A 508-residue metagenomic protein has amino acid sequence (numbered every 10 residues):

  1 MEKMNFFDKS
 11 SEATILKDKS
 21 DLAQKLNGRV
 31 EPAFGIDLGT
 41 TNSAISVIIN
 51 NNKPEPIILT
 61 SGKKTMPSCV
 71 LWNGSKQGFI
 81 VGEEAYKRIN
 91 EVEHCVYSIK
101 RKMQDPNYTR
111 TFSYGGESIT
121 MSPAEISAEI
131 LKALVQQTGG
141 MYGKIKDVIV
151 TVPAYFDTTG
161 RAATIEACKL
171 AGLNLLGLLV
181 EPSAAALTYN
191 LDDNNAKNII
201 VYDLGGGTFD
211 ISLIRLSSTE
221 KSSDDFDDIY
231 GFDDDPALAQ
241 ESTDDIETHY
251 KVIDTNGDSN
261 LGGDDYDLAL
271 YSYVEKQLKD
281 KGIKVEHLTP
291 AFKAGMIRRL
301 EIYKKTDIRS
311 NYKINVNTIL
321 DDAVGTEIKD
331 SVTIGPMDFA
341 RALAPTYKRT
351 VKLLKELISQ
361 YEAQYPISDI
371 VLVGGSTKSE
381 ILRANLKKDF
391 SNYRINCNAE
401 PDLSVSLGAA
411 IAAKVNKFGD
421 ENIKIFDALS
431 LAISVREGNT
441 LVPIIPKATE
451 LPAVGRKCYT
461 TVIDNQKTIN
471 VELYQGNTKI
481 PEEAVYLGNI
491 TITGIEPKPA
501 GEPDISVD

Functional and structural regions predicted by a protein language model:
E2-I15, K19-L26, M66, N73-S75 (+5 more regions): Acidic low-complexity intrinsically disordered segments
K9-E31, L176-Y202, E220, S404-N422: Conserved phosphate-binding catalytic cores of ATP/NTP-utilizing and phosphoryl-transfer enzymes
L26-P56, L191-Y230, P236-I253, L372 (+1 more regions): Gly/Thr-rich phosphate-binding beta-strand-loop-beta motif of the actin/hexokinase/Hsp70
L38-N42, V180-A186, G207-T208, L261-G263 (+4 more regions): Conserved A3 ("GATE") glycine/threonine-rich loop of ANL adenylate-forming enzymes
L38-T41, N51, K63-K64, G143-K144 (+15 more regions): Short flexible coil/turn linkers enriched for glycine and charged/polar residues that connect secondary-structure
I48-N174, L178-V180, A239, T248 (+8 more regions): Phosphate-binding loop and its immediate beta->loop->alpha context in nucleotide/phosphate-handling enzymes
K53-I57, T138-M141, N194-N198, K284-E286 (+4 more regions): Active-site phosphate-binding and catalytic loops of NTP-dependent enzymes
S272-D280, D307-N422, T491-G494, P499 (+1 more regions): Helical "lid/coupling" subdomains associated with nucleotide-phosphate turnover
